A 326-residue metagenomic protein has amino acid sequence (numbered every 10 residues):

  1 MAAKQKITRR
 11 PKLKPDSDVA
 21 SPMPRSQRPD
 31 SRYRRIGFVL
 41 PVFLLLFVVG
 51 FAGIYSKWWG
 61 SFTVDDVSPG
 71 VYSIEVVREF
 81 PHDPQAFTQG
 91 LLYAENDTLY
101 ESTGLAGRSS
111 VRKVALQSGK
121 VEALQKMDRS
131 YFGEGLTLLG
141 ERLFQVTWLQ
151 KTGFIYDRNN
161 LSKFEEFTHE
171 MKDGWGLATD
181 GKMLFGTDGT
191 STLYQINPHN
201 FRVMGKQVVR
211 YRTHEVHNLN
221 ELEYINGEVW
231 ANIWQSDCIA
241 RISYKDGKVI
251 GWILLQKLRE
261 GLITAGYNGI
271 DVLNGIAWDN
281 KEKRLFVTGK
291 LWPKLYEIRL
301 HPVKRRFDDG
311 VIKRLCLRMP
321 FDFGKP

Functional and structural regions predicted by a protein language model:
M1-R32: Short, low-complexity, Lys/Arg-enriched N-terminal segments of secretory-pathway carbohydrate enzymes
F62-A86, A115-A123, A265: A short helix->beta-strand "capping" segment at the edge of beta-propeller domains
E75-R112, L124-T137, W175-G176, G289-K294: Beta-strand-rich domains and repeat architectures in extracellular enzymes and scaffolds, especially beta-propellers
D83-E95, R129-R142, E170-L184, T213-E228 (+2 more regions): Beta-rich, blade/repeat-based domains predominating in secreted/periplasmic proteins but also intracellular
L99-A106, L143-K151, L184-T190, A231-Q235 (+1 more regions): Conserved beta-strand positions in repeat-built beta-propeller and related beta-rich domains
V114-G119, D157-L161, P198-F201, S243-G247 (+1 more regions): Short loop/turn segments that connect beta-strands within beta-propeller blades
Q117-Y156, L161-M171: Blade-loop segments of beta-propeller domains
V272-P326: Blade-level signature of beta-propeller repeat domains, shared across WD40, Kelch, NHL, RCC1 and BNR/Asp-box propellers
